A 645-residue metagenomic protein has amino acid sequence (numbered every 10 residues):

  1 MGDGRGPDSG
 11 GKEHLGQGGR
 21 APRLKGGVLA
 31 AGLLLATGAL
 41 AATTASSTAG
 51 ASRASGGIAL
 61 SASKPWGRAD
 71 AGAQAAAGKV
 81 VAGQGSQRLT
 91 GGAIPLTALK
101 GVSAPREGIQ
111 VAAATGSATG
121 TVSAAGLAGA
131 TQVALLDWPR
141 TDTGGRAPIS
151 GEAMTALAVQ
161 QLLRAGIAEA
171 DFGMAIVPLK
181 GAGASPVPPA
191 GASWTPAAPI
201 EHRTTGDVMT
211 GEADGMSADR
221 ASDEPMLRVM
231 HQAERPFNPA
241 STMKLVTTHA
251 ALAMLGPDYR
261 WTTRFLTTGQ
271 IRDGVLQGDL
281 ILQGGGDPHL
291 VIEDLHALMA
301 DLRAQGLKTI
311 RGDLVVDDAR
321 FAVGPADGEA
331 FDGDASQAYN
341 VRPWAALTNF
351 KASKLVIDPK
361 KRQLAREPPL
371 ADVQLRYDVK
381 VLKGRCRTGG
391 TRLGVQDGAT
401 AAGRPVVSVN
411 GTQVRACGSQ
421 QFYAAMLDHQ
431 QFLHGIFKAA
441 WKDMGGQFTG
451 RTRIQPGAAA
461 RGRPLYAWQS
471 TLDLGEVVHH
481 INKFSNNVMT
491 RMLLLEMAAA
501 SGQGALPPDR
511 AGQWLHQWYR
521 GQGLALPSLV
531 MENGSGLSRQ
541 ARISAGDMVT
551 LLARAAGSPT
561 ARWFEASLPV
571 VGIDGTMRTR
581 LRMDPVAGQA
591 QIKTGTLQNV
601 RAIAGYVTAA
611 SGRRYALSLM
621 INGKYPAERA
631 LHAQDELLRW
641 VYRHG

Functional and structural regions predicted by a protein language model:
M1-P22: N-terminal secretory signal peptides that target proteins for export/translocation
A30-A39: Bacterial N-terminal signal peptides
T43-W66, D70, G78-G83, G91-V102 (+9 more regions): Conserved serine DD-peptidase/penicillin-binding transpeptidase domain and beta-lactam-recognizing active-site
G166-D171, N599-V600: Short, flexible loop/turn motifs enriched in small residues
A175-K180: Short hydrophobic alpha-helical segments used for membrane anchoring or interfacial signaling
R228-M230, L494-G645: Small-residue-rich helix-loop
Q232-F237, Y423, S535-S538: A short glycine/serine-rich beta->alpha loop
S241, L245-T247, A251, P405 (+10 more regions): Active-site-proximal alpha-helical segments within enzyme catalytic domains
